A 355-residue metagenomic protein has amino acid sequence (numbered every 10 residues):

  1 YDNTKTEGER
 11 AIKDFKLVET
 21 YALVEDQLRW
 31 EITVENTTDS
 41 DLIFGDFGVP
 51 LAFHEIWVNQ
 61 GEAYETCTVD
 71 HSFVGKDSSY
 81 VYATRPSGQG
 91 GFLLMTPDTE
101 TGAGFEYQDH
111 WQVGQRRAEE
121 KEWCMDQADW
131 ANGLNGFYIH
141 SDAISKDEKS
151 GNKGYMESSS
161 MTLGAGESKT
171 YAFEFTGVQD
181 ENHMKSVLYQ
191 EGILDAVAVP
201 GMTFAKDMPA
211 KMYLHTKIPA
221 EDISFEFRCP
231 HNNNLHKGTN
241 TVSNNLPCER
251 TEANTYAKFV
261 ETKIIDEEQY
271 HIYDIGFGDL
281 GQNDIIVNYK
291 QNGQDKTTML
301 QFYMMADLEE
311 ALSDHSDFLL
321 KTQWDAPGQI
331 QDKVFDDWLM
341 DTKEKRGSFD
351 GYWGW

Functional and structural regions predicted by a protein language model:
Y1-E31, T37-D39, H54, A131-S159 (+2 more regions): Extended, loop-rich substrate-binding clefts of extracytoplasmic carbohydrate-active enzymes
G8, F15-L17, L23-G88, Q291-L308: Acidic (Asp/Glu-rich), glycine- and aromatic
L28, K169, G281-I285: Exposed beta-strand face motif in extracellular beta-rich ectodomains
T37-S40, T99, Q179, I218-A220: Short, acidic/polar linear motifs in exposed loop/turn regions
T66-E157, T162, P219-Y256: Trp/Gly-enriched beta-strand surface patches
E181-L235: Extracellular ectodomain segments of secreted/surface proteins
P200-K211, Q294-W355: An acidic-aromatic substrate-binding cleft motif
I218-D314: Extended acidic/polar, glycine-enriched regions that form or flank non-catalytic beta-rich accessory modules
